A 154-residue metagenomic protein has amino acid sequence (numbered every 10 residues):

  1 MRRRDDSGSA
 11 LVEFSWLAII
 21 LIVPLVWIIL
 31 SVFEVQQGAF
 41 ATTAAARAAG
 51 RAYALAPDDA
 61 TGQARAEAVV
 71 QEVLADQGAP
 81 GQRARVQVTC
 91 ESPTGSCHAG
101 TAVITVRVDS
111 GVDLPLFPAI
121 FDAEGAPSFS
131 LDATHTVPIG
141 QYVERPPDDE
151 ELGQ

Functional and structural regions predicted by a protein language model:
M1-A68: Alpha-helical assembly-interface signal, strongest on the long, hydrophobic N-terminal helix that forms
L55-Q154: Short, conserved structural patches
